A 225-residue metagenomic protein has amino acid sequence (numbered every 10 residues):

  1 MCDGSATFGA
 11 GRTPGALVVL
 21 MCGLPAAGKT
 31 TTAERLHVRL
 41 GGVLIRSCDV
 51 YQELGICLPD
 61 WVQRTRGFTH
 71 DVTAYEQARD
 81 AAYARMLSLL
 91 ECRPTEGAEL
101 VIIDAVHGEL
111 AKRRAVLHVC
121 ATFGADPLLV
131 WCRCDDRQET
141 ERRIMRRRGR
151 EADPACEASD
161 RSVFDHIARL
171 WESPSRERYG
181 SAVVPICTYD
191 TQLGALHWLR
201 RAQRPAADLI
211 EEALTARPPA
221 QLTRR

Functional and structural regions predicted by a protein language model:
M1-T13, R35, R39, R169-R225: NTP-dependent small-molecule kinase module
M21: Hydrophobic anchor at the beta1->P-loop junction of P-loop NTPases
L24-P25: The conserved Walker
G28: Conserved glycine(s) of the Walker
T31-E96, Q138: Conserved substrate/cofactor phosphate-moiety recognition/catalytic segment in nucleotide-dependent phosphotransferases
E53-L54, D136-I144, G194-W198: Switch/connector loops and helix/strand junctions flanking conserved nucleotide-binding motifs in nucleotide-processing
Q63-T73, T122-P174, T223-R224: A glycine- and Lys/Arg-enriched "phosphate-lid" helix/loop adjacent to the NTP-binding pocket of small-molecule kinases
A74-P127, R133-C134: Glycine-rich phosphate-binding loop used to anchor ATP phosphates in small-molecule kinases, encompassing both
